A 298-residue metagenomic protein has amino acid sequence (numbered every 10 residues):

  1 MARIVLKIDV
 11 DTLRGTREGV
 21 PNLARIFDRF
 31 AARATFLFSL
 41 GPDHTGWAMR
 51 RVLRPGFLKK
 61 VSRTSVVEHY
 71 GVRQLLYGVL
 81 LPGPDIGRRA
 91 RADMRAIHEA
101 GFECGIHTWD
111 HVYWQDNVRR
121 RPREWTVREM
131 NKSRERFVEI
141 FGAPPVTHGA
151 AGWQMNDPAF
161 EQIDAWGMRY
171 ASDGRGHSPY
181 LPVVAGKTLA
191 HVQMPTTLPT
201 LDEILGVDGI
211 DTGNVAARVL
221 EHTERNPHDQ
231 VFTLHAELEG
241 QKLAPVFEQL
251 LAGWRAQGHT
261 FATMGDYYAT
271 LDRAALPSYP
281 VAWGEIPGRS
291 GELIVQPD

Functional and structural regions predicted by a protein language model:
M1-T147, G152-V192, T212-F232, E239-D298: Catalytic alpha-helical scaffold of carbohydrate-active enzymes acting on polysaccharides/glycoconjugates
Q193-V207: Positively charged, amphipathic and often flexible ligand-engagement surfaces
P199, E237-E239: Short, glycine-/Ser/Thr-/acidic-enriched flexible segments
